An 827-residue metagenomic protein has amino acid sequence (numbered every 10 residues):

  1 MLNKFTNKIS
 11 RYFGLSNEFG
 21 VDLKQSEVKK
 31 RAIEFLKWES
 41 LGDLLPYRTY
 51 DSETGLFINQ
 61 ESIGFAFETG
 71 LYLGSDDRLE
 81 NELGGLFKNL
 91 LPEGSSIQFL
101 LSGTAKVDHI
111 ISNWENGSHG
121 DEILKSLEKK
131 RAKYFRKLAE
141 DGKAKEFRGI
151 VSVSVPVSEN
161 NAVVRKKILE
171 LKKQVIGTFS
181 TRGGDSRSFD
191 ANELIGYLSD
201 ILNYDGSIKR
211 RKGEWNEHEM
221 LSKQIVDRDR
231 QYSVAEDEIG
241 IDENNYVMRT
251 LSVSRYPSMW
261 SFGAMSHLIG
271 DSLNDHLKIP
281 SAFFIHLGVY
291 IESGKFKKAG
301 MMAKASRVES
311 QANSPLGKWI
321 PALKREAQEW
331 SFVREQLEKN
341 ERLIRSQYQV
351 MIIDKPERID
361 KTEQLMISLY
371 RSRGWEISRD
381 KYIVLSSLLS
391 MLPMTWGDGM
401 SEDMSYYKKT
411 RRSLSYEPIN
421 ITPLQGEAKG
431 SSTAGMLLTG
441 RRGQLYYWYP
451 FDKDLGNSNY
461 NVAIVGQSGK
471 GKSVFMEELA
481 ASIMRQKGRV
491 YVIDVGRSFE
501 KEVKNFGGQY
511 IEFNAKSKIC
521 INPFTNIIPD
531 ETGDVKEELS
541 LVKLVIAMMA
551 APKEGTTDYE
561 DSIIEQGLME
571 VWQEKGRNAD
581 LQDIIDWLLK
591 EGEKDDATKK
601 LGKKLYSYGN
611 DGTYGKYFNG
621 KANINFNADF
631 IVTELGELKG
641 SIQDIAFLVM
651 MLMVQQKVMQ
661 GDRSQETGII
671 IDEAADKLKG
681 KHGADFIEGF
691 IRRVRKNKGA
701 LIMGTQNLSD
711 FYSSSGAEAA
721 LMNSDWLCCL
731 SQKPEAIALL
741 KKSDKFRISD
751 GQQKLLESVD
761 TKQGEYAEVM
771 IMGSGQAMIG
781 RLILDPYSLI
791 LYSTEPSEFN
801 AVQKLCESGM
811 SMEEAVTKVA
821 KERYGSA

Functional and structural regions predicted by a protein language model:
M1-P423: Extended, folded cores of ATP/NTP-driven motor/assembly subunits in large transport and secretion machines
D77-E82, L86-P92, D275-L277, E292 (+10 more regions): P-loop NTPase motor domains
I464: Hydrophobic anchor at the beta1->P-loop junction of P-loop NTPases
G469: Walker A (P-loop) phosphate-binding loop of P-loop NTPases
K472: Conserved lysine of the Walker
F475: Hydrophobic positions on the alpha1 helix immediately C-terminal to the Walker A/P-loop
A481-Y491, F506: Post-Walker A helix-loop "phosphate-sensing" segment adjacent to the P-loop in P-loop NTPases
G508-I511, G716-L730: A short helix-turn-beta junction within AAA+ P-loop NTPase domains corresponding to the substrate/partner-engaging
